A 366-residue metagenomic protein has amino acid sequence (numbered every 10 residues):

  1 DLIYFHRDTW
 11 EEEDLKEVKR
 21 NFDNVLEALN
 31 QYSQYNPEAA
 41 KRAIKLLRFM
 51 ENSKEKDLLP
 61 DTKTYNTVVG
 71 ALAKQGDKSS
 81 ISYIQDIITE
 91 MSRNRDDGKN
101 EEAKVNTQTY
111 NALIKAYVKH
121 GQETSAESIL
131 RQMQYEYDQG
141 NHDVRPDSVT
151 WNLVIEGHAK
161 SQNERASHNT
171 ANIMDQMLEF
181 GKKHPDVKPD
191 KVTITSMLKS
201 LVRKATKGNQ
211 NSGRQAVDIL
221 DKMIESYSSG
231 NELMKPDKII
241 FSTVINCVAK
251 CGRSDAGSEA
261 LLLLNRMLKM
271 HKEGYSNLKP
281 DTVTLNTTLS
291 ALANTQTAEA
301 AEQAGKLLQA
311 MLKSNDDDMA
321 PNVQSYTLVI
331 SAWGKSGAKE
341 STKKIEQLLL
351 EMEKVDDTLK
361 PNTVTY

Functional and structural regions predicted by a protein language model:
D1-E38, A43-L46, K56-L59, V187 (+3 more regions): N-terminal segments that cap or nucleate solenoid repeat domains
I3-R7, L26-Q34, I44-M50, V69-G76 (+19 more regions): The core hydrophobic/aromatic register in alpha-helical repeat solenoids, strongest for pentatricopeptide repeats
D8, D96-N100, D138, D237 (+1 more regions): Asp/Glu-rich intrinsically disordered low-complexity tracts
D14, K54-D57, R95, E102 (+10 more regions): Inter-helix linker motif
V18-D23, E27, A43, D61-N66 (+22 more regions): Pentatricopeptide repeat
A39, D77-S80, Q122, N163-A166 (+4 more regions): Residues in the short coil linking paired helices within alpha-helical repeat scaffolds
K54-K56, I81-I84, K99, S167-T170 (+2 more regions): Intrinsic-disorder/low-complexity detector
